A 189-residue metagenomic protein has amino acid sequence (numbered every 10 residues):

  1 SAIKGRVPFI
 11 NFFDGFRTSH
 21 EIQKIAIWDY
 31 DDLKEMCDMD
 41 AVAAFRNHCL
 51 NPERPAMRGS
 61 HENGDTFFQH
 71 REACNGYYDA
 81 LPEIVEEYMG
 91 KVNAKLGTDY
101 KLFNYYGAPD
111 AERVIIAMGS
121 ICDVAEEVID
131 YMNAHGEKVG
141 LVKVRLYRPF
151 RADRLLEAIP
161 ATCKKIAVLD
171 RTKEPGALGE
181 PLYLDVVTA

Functional and structural regions predicted by a protein language model:
S1-K4: Thiamine diphosphate
R6-V7, E137: Residue-level recognition of short, well-ordered coil/turn positions that link secondary-structure elements
P8-N104: Conformationally flexible catalytic loops at phosphate/diphosphate-handling active centers
E86-A189: Thiamine diphosphate
